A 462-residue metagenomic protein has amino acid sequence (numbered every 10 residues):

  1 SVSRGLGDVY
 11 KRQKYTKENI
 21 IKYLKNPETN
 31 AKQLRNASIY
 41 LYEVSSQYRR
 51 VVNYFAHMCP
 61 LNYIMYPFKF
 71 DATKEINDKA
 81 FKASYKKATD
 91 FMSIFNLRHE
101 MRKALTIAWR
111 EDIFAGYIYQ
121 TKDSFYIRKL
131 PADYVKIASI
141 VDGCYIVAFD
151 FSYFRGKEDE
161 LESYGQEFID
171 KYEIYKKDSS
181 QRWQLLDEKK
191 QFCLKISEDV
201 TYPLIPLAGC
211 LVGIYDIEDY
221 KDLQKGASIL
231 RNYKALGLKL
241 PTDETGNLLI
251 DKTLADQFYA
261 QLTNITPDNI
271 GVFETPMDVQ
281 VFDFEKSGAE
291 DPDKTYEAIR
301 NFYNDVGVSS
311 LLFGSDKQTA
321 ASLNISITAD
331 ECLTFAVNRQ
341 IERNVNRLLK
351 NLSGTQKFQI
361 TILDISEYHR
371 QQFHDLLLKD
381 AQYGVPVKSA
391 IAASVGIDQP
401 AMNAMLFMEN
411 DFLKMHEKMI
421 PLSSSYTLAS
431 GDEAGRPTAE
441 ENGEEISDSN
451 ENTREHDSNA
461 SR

Functional and structural regions predicted by a protein language model:
S1-Y10: Single conserved hydrophobic/aromatic residue that forms the stacking wall/gate of nucleotide- or nucleobase-binding
K11-Y40, E167-K190, Q261-P267, G271: An N-terminal domain-start capping segment
R12, K22-K25, T29-K32, N36 (+13 more regions): Conserved aromatic-histidine-acidic binding/catalytic patches
P27, F55-F68, F95, A108 (+7 more regions): Generic structural signal for hydrophobic core residues of well-folded globular domains
Y42-Y202: Structured, mid-chain assembly/scaffold modules that mediate subunit interfaces within large macromolecular complexes
R98-A115, T253-Q261, D283-A390: C-terminal amphipathic alpha-helical
Q181-T319, F358-H369: Extended, charged amphipathic alpha-helical segments
D256-Q261, I265-T266, I325-A329, L333 (+1 more regions): C-terminal anchoring/interaction modules
